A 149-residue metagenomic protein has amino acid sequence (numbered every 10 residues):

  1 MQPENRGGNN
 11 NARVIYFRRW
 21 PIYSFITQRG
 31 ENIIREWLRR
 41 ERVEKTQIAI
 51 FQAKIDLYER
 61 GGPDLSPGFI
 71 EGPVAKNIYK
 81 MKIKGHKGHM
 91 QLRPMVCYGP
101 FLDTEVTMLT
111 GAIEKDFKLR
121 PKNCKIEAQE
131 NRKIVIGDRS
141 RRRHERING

Functional and structural regions predicted by a protein language model:
M1-Q91, F101-E105, I113-G149: Basic, Lys/Arg-enriched alpha-helical interface segments
